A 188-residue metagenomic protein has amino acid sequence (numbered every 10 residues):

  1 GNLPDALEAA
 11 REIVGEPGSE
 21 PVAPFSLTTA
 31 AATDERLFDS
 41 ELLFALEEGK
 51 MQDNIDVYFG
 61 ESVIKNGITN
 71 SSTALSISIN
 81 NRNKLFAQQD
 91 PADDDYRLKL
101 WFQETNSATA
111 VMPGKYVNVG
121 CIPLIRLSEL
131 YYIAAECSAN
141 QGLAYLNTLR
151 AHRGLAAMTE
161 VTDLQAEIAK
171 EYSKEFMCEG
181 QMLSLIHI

Functional and structural regions predicted by a protein language model:
G1-V63, G67-S72, I77, N83-I186: Acidic/polar-rich alpha-helix caps and helix-coil junctions
